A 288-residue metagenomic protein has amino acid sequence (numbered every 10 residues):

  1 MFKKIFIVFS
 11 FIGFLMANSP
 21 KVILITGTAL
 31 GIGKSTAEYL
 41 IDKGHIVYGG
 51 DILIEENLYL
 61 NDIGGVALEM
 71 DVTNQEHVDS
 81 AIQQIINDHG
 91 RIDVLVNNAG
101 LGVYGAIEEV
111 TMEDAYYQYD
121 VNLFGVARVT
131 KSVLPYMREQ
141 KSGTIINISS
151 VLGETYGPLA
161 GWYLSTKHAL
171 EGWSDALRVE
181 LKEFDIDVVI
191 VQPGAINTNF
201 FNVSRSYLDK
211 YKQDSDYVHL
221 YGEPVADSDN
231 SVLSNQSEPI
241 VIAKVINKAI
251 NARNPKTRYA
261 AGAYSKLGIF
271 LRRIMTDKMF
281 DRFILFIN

Functional and structural regions predicted by a protein language model:
A29-L30: Conserved glycine-rich cofactor-binding loop
M70-S80, M112: The beta1-alpha1 cofactor-binding region of Rossmann-like NAD(H)/NADP(H)-dependent oxidoreductases
Q84-N97, V103: A glycine-rich helix->loop->beta "capping" turn within Rossmann-like NAD(P)(H)-dependent oxidoreductase domains
A106-I107, D114-Y116: Substrate-binding pocket helix/loop in short-chain dehydrogenase/reductase
T130, T166: Active-site helix of classical SDR
S150: Residue(s) in the substrate-gating loop at a strand-loop-helix junction that position the organic substrate next
K182-L233: C-terminal beta-strand-loop-alpha-helix "lid" module of Rossmann-like NAD(P)-dependent dehydrogenases
